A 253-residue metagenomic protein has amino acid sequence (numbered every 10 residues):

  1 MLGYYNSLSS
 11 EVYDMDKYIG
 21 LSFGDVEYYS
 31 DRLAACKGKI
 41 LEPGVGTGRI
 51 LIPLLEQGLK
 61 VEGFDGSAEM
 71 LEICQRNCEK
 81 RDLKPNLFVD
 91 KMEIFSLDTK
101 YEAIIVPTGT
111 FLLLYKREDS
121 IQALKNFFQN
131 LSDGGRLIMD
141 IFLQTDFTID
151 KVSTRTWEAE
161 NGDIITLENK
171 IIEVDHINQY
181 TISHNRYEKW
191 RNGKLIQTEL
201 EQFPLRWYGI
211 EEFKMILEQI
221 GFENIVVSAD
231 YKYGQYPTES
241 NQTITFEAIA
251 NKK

Functional and structural regions predicted by a protein language model:
M1-G38: Conserved class I S-adenosyl-L-methionine
K37-G46: Conserved class I S-adenosyl-L-methionine
L51-I94: Class I SAM-dependent methyltransferase SAM/SAH-binding core
S96-A103: A short acidic, Gly/Pro-enriched loop at the edge of an enzyme's catalytic core that lines a small-molecule cofactor
I105-P107: A conserved beta-strand element that flanks and buttresses the S-adenosyl-L-methionine
I121-D133: A short glycine-rich, Lys/Arg-flanked "PGG" loop and its adjoining helix->strand segment in the class I
I138-E212: SAM-dependent methyltransferase
P204-K253: C-terminal lobe and adjacent flexible extensions of AdoMet/dcAdoMet transferase-like proteins
